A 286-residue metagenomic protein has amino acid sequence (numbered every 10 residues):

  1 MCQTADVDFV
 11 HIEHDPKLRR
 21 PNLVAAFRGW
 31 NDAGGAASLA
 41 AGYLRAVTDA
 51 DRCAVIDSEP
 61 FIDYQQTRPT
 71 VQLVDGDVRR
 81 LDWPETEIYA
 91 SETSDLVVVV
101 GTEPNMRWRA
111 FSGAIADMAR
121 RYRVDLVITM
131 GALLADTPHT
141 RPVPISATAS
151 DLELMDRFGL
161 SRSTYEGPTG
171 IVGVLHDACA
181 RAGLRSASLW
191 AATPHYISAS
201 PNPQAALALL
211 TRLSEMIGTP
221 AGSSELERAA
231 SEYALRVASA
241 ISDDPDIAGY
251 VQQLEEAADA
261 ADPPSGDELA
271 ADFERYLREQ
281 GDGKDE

Functional and structural regions predicted by a protein language model:
C2-E103: N-terminal short beta-loop-beta anion/metal-coordinating cradle
A25-A26, V100-G101, T129-L133, W190-A192: Short beta-strand segments
F27-N31, V99-W108, F158-E166, Y196-S200: Flexible, glycine/proline-enriched loop segments at strand-loop-helix junctions that form or flank small-ligand binding
G35-L39, M106, A110, E166 (+6 more regions): Conserved active-site and cofactor/substrate-binding residues in soluble primary-metabolism enzymes
A54, V97-V99, I128, R185-W190: Hydrophobic/aromatic beta-strand patches that form the interior of the parallel beta-sheet core in alpha/beta enzyme
S94, T102-E153, L175: Internal, conserved structured core segments that host functional sites
D136-M216, P220: Catalytic cores of processing enzymes, dominated by hydrolases/peptidases, characterized by acidic/His-rich
I197-E286: A conserved C-terminal secondary-structure "cap"
